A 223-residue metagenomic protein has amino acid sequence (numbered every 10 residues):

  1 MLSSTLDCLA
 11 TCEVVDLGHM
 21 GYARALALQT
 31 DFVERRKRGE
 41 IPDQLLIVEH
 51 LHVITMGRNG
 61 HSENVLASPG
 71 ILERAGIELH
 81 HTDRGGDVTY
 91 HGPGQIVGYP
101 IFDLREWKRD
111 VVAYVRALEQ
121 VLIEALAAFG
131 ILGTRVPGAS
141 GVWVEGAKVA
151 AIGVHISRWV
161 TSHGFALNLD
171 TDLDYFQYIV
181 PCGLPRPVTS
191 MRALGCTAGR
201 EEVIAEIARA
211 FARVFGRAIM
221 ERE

Functional and structural regions predicted by a protein language model:
M1-W143, K148-V149, T197: N-terminal lobe of the biotin/lipoate ligase/transferase fold
S3-T5, I156, C182: Short, flexible, solvent-exposed loop/turn segments with mixed acidic/basic and small polar residues
S62-S68, V149-L169, L173: Short, conserved beta-strand/beta-arch hydrophobic-aromatic motifs that form part of recognition grooves or interface
G98-P100, S140, I152-V154, F165-L169 (+1 more regions): A structural signal for short, well-ordered beta-strand segments
V160, A166, L173-E223: C-terminal accessory segment of soluble enzyme catalytic cores
